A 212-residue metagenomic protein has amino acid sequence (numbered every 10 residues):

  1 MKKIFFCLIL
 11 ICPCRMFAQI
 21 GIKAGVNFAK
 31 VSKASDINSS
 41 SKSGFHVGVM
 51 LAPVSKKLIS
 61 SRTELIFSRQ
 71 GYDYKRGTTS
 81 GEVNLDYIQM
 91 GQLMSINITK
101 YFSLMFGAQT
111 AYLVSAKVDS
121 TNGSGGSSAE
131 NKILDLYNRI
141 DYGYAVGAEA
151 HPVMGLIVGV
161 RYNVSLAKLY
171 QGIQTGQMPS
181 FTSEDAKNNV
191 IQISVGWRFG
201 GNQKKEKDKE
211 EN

Functional and structural regions predicted by a protein language model:
M1-K23, V195: Bacterial Sec-dependent N-terminal signal peptides
I20, K57-S61, F102-L104, A150 (+2 more regions): Repeated loop/turn-to-beta-strand initiation elements of outer-membrane beta-barrel proteins
I22-V26, V47-P53, F67, M90-I98 (+4 more regions): Residues on the lipid-exposed face of transmembrane beta-strands in outer-membrane beta-barrel proteins
N27, A150-L156, K187-N212: Outer-membrane beta-barrel "beta-signal"
N27-V31, S68-Y72, A111-S115, N163-L169 (+1 more regions): Structural signature of outer-membrane beta-barrel domains
S32-N38, D73-T79, K117-G125, Y170-Q177 (+1 more regions): Outer-membrane beta-barrel translocator domains and adjoining extracellular loop/strand segments of Gram-negative
N38-S80: Glycine- and aromatic-enriched membrane insertion/assembly motifs of diderm outer-membrane and organelle channel
S39-F45, N84-I88, N138-Y144, K187-I191: Residues that define the transmembrane beta-barrel architecture of outer-membrane proteins
